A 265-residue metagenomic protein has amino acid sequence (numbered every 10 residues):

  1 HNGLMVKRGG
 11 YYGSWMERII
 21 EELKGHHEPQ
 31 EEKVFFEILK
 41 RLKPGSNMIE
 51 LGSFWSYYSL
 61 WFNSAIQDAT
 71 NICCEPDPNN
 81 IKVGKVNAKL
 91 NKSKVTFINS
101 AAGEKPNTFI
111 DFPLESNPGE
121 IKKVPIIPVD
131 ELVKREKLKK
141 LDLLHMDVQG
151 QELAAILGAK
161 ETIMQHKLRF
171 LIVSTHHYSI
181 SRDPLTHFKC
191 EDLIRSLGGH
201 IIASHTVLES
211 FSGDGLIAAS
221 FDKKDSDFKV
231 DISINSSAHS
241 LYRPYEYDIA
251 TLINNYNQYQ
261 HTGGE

Functional and structural regions predicted by a protein language model:
H1-D77, K82-N87, N91-T96, H187-C190 (+2 more regions): S-adenosyl-L-methionine
I19-I49, F97, K105-H166, I180-D183: Short internal loop-to-helix segment that lines adenine-nucleotide cofactor pockets
I49-G52, C74, S100, L144-M146 (+1 more regions): Active-site flanking residues adjacent to catalytic metal/cofactor-binding acidic residues
S53-W55, P78, A102-E104, V148-G150 (+1 more regions): Short, glycine/acidic-enriched loop or turn micro-motifs at the edges of active sites
F62-I66, E161-L168: Short, conserved loop/helix-junction motifs that constitute active-site signature segments in enzyme catalytic cores
E115-K123, S179-R182, T186-S204: Polyanion-binding and phosphate-handling cores
P128, V148, T175-H177, H205 (+1 more regions): Active-site proximal loops enriched in glycine and acidic residues that flank catalytic Cys/His/Asp and coordinate
L168-Y178: Short, glycine-/aromatic-enriched active-site segment of Class I SAM-dependent methyltransferases
